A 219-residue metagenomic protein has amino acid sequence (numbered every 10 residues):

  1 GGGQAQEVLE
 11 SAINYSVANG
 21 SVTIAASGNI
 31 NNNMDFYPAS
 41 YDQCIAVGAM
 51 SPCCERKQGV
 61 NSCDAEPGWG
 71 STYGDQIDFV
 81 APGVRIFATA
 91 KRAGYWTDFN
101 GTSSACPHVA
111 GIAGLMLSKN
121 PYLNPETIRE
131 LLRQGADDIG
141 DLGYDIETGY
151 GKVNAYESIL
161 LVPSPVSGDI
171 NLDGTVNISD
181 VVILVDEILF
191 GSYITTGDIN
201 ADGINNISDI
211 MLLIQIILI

Functional and structural regions predicted by a protein language model:
G1-Q43, C53-C54, Y73, T89-P107 (+4 more regions): Substrate-binding/access-modulating region of protease and related hydrolase catalytic domains
E7-S11, I170-Y193, D202-I219: Alpha-helical segments with a strong preference for the paired helices of cellulosomal dockerin domains
V47, F79, G101-S103, I112 (+6 more regions): Residue-level detector of buried hydrophobic side-chain packing in well-ordered secondary-structure elements
M50: Carbohydrate-associated surface elements
N100-T102, Y144-G151, D169-T175, G197-N205: A glycine-rich, coil/turn loop motif that links secondary-structure elements
I112-N120: Alpha-helical metal-binding/catalytic segments enriched in His/Glu/Asp
P125-D138: Short, well-structured alpha-helical segments that form the helix of a local strand-helix-strand
Y156-D169: Low-complexity, Pro/Thr/Ser/Gly/Ala-rich linker/spacer regions in secreted, extracellular modular proteins
